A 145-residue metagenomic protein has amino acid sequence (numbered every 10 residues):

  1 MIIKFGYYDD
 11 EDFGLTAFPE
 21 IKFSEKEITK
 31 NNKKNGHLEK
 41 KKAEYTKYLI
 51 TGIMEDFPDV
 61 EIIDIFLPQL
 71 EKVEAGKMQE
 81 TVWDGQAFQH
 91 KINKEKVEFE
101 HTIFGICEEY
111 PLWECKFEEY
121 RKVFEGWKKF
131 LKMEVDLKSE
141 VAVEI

Functional and structural regions predicted by a protein language model:
M1-Y48: Charge-rich, low-complexity N-terminal segments
I2-Y7, E20-K22, Q89-K91, K96-E98 (+2 more regions): Ser/Thr- (and often Asn-) enriched beta-sheet segments in non-cytosolic proteins
I3-K4, K41-E44, I62, K116 (+1 more regions): A general marker of short, structured functional hotspots
E11-D12, L49-G52, F124, E134: Generic alpha-helical secondary structure signal
T29-A75: Short, well-structured hydrophobic secondary-structure segments
P68-K128: Amphipathic protein-protein interaction modules
M133-I145: Short, highly charged C-terminal tails/helix-capping segments
